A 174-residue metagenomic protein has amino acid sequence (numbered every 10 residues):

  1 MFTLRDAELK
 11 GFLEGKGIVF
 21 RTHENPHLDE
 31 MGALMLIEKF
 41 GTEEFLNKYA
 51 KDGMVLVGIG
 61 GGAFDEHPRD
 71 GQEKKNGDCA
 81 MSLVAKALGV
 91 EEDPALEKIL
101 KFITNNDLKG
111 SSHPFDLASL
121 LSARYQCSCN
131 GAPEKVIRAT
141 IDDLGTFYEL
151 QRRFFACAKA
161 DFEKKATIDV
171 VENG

Functional and structural regions predicted by a protein language model:
M1-K164, I168-G174: Replace "Mg2+/Mn2+-dependent" with "divalent metal-dependent
